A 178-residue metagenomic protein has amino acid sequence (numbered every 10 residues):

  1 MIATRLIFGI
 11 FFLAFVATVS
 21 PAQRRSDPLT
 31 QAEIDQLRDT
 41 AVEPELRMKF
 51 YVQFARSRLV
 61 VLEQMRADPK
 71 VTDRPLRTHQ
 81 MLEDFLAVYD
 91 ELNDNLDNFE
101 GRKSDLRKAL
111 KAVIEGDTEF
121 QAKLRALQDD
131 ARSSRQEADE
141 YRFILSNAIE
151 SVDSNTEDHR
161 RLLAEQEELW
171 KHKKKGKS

Functional and structural regions predicted by a protein language model:
M1-L6: Positively charged n-region of N-terminal signal peptides that target proteins for export
I7-A17: Bacterial N-terminal signal peptides
A22-S178: Long, charged/polar, soluble alpha-helical segments
